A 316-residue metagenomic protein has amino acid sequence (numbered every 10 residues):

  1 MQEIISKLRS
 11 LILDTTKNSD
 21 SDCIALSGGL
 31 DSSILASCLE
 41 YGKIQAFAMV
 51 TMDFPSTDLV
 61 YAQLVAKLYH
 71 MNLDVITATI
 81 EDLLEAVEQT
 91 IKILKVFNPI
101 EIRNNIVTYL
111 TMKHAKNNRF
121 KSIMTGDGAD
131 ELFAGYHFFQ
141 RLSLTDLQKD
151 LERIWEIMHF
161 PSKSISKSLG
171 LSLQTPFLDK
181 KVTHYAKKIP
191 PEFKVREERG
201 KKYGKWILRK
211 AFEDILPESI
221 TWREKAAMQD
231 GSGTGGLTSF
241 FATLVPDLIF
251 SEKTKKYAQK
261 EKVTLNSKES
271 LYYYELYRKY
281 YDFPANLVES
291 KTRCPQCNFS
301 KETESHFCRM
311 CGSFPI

Functional and structural regions predicted by a protein language model:
E3-I24, H114-F120, Y280, P284-E289: Phosphate/ATP-binding catalytic cores across multiple sugar-kinase/actin-like superfamilies, primarily ASKHA
S21-Y69, D74: ATP-dependent adenylation/pyrophosphate-handling site
L35-A36, E85, F133-Y136: Short glycine-/acidic-enriched loop or helix-start segments at secondary-structure transitions that form or flank
L59, Q63-L94, S122, D127 (+2 more regions): A conserved beta-strand->alpha-helix junction
I102-K116: A conserved donor-nucleotide-binding helix/loop in the catalytic core of Leloir-type glycosyltransferases
I123, D130-L144, W155-K262, N286-S290 (+1 more regions): Mid-to-C-terminal catalytic subdomains of enzymes that bind/position adenosyl phosphate moieties or nucleic-acid
N266-C297: Short, charged low-complexity linear segments at domain edges
